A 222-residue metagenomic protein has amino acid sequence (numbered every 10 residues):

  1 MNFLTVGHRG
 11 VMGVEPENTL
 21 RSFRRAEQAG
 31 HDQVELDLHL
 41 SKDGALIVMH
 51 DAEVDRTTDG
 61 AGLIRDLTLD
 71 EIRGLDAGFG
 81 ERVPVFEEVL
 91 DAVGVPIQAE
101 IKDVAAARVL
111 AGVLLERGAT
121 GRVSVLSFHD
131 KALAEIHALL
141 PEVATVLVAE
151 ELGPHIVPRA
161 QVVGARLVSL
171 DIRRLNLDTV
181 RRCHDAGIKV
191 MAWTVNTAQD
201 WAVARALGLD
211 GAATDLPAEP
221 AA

Functional and structural regions predicted by a protein language model:
M1-A222: Phosphate-group recognition and catalysis centered on beta-loop-alpha active-site segments
